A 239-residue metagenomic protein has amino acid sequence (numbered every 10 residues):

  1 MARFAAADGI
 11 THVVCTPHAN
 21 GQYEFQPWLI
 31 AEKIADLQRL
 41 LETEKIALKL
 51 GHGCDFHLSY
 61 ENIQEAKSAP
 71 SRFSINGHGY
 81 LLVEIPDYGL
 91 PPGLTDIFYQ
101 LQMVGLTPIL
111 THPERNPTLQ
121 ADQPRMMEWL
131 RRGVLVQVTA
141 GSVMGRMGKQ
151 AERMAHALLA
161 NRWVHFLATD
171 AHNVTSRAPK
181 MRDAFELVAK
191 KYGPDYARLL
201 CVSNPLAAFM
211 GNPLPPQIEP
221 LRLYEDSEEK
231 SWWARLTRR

Functional and structural regions predicted by a protein language model:
A6, Q102, L159-A160: Non-catalytic positions within long, well-ordered alpha-helices that form the structural scaffold/packing of enzyme
T11-P17, G51-G53: Short beta-strand segments at enzyme active-site cores
T16-H18, W163-P179: Short acidic/histidine-rich active-site segments
N20-Y23, H57-S59, R115-L119, V143-R146 (+1 more regions): Active-site environment of divalent metal-dependent phosphoester hydrolases
F25-Q137, P220-R239: Extended substrate/RNA-proximal surfaces in nucleic-acid metabolism proteins
P27, Q120-M127, M147-H156, A160-N161 (+2 more regions): Histidine/acidic-residue-rich catalytic or RNA/ligand-binding cores of hydrolases and nuclease-related proteins
V138-A140, A155-T169: Conserved short secondary-structure transition element at the edge of the structured enzyme core that lines
E186-R239: Mid-to-C-terminal alpha-helical segments outside catalytic/metal-binding sites
